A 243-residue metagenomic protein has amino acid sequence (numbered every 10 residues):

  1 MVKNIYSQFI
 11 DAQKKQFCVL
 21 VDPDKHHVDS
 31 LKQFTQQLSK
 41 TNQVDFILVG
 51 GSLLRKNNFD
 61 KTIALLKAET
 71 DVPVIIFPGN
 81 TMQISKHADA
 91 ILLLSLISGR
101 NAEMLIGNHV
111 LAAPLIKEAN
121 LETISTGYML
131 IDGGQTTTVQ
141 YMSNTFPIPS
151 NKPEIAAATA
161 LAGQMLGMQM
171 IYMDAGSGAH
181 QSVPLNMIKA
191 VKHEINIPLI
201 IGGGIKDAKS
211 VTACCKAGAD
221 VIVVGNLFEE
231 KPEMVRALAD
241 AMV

Functional and structural regions predicted by a protein language model:
M1-V21, K32, A112-S125, D132: N-terminal amphipathic alpha-helix/helix-capping segment at the start of soluble metabolic enzymes
K15-L31, F77-N80, L130-A157, I201 (+1 more regions): Active-site mouth loops of central-metabolism enzymes
F17-V21, I47-V49, V74-I76, I91-L93 (+4 more regions): Hydrophobic faces of well-ordered beta-strands that scaffold small-molecule active sites in alpha/beta enzyme cores
F34, I76, N80-L94, H193-V224: Catalytic cores of alpha/beta
L48-L54, A90, L94-I106, A175-G178 (+2 more regions): Glycine-rich phosphate-binding active-site loops on the catalytic face of alpha/beta enzymes
F59-M82, A112-I124, Q181-D207, A237-V243: Alpha-helix-loop-beta-strand connector modules within alpha/beta enzyme cores
Q83-Q164: Conserved anion-binding
M142-I188, E229, M234-V235: Glycine/Thr-rich beta-alpha phosphate-binding loop at enzyme active sites
